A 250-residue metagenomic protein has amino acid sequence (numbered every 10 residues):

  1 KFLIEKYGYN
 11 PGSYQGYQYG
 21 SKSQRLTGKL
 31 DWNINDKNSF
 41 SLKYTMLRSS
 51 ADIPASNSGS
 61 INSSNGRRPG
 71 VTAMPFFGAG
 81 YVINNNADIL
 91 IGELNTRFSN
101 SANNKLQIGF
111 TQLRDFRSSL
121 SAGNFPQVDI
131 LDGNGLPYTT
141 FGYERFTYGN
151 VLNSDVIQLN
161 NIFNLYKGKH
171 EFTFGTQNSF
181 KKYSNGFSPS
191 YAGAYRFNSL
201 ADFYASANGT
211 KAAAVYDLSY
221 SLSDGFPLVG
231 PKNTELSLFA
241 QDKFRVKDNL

Functional and structural regions predicted by a protein language model:
K1-K22: Surface-exposed beta-strand-turn/loop segments characteristic of Gram-negative outer-membrane beta-barrels
Y19-L26, N33-Q241: Replace "related TpsB outer-membrane translocases also match" with "some related outer-membrane beta-barrels such as
F244: Extracellular/periplasmic metallocenter environments
K247-L250: Short, intrinsically disordered, charge-balanced linker/junction segments flanking boundaries in proteins
